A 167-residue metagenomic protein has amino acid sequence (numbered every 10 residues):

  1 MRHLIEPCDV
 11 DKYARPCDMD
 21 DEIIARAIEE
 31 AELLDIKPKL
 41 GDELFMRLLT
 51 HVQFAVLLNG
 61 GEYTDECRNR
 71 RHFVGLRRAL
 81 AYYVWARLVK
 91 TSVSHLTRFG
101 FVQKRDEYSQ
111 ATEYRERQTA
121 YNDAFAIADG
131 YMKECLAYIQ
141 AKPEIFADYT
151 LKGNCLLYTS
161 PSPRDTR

Functional and structural regions predicted by a protein language model:
M1-E22, R167: Short, intrinsically disordered N-terminal pre-domain segments
M19-I28, A86, F125: Extracellular/secretory-pathway and virion-surface proteins
A31, W85-S92, R105-S109: Long, charged/polar, soluble alpha-helical segments
E32-V74: Short amphipathic alpha-helical segments and their helix-coil junctions
M46-T50, T97-Q103: Short, glycine/acidic-rich hinge or "gate" loops at secondary-structure transitions that mediate conformational
F73-L96: Elongated alpha-helical scaffolds
F99-N154: Conserved binding-pocket/active-site segment within a compact domain
Y158-R167: Single conserved hydrophobic/aromatic residue that forms the stacking wall/gate of nucleotide- or nucleobase-binding
